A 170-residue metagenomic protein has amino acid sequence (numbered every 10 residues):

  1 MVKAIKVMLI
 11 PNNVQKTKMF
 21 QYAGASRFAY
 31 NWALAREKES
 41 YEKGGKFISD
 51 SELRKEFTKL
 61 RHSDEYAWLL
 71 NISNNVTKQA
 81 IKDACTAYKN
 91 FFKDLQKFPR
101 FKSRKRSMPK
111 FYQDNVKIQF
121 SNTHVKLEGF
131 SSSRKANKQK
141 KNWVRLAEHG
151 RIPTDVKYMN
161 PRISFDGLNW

Functional and structural regions predicted by a protein language model:
M1-W170: Nucleic-acid substrate recognition interfaces
